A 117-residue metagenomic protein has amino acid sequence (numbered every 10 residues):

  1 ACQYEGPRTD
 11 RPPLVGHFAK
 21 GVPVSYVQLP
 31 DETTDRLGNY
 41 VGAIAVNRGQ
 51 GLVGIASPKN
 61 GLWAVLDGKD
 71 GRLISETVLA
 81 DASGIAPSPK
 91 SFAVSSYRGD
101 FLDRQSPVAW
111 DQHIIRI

Functional and structural regions predicted by a protein language model:
G6-P12, P58-N60: Short, solvent-exposed loop/turn segments at conserved positions within beta-propeller repeat blades
P12-G21: Beta-propeller blade signature
A19, A64-D67, D103-Q105: Structural recognition of the beta-propeller blade-terminating site
V27-G42, R72-P89: Conserved blade-ending motifs and adjacent loop-strand segments that build the rim/top face of beta-propeller domains
G49-G51, P89-K90: Short coil/turn segments that connect the beta-strands within blades of beta-propeller domains
G51, K59-L62, Y97-F101: Loop/turn residues immediately N-terminal
S91-I117: Blade-level signature of beta-propeller repeat domains, shared across WD40, Kelch, NHL, RCC1 and BNR/Asp-box propellers
